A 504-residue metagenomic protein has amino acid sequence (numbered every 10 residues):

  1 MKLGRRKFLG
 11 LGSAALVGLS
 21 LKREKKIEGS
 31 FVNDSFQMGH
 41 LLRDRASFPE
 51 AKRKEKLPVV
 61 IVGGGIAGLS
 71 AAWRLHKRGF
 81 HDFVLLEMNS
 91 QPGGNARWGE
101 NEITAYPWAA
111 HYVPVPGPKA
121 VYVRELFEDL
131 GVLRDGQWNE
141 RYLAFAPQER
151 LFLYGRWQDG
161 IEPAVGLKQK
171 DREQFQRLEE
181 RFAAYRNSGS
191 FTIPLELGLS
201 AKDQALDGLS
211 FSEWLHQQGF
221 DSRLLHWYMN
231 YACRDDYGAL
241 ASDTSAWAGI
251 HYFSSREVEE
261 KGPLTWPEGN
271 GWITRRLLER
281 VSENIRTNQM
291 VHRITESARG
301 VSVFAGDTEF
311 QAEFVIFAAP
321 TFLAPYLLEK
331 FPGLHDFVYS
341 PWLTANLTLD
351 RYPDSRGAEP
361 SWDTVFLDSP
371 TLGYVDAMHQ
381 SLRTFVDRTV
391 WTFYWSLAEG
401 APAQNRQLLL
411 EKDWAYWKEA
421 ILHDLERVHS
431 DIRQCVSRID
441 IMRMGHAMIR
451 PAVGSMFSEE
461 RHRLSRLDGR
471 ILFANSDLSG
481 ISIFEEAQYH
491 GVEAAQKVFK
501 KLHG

Functional and structural regions predicted by a protein language model:
M1-A15: N-terminal secretory signal peptides and thylakoid transit peptides that target proteins across membranes
S20-F48, Y154, G160-P163, D354-G504: Conserved flavin/dinucleotide-binding core of flavoenzymes
K54-G65: Beta1/beta-strand and adjacent pyrophosphate-binding region of the FAD-binding site in flavoprotein oxidoreductases
G68: N-terminal Rossmann-fold NAD(P) dinucleotide-binding loop
H76-G99: Glycine-rich FAD pyrophosphate-binding loop
E102-A184: Dinucleotide-binding Rossmann-like beta1-alpha1 core, especially the glycine-rich loop that anchors the ADP
S190-R293, A298: Active-site/ligand-binding neighborhood in enzyme catalytic cores
T287-T392, V428: Mid-domain catalytic core of redox enzymes that form a hydrophobic substrate pocket/lid adjacent to a catalytic redox
